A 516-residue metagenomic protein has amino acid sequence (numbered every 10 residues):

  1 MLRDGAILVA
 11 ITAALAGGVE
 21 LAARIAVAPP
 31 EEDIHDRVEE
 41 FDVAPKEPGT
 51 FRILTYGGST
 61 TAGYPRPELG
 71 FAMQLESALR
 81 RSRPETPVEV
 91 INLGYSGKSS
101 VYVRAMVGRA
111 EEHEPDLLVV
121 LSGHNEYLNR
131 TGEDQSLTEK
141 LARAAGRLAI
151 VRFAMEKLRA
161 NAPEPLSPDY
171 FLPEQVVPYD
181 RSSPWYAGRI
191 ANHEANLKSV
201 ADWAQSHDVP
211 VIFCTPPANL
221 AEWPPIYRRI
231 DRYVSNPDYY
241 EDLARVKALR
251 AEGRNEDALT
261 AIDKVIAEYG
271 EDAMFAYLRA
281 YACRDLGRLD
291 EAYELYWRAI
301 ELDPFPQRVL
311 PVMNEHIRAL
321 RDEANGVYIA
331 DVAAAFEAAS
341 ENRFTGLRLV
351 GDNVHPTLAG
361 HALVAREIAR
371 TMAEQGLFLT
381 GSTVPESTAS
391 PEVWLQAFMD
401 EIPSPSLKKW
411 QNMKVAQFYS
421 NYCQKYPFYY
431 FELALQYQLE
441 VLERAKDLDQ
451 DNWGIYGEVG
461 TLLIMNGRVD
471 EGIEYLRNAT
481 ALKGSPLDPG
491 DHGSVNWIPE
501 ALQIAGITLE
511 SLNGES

Functional and structural regions predicted by a protein language model:
A6-L21: Hydrophobic membrane-insertion alpha-helices, especially the h-region of bacterial N-terminal signal peptides
P29-S96, R104-V119, T357: Serine-esterase "nucleophile elbow" of acetyl-processing enzymes
E68, A72, E76, S100-V107 (+6 more regions): Extracytoplasmic/secreted envelope proteins and their assembly/folding machinery, especially bacterial periplasmic
E85, G123-A319, A335-S340, F344-L347 (+4 more regions): Serine-dependent acyl-ester chemistry module
N92-G94, T215-P216, D331-A333: Residue-level recognition of beta-strand->loop/alpha-helix junctions
H207, A324-N325: Helix C-cap/helix->beta junction micro-motif
V211, Y328-I329: Hydrophobic beta-strand scaffold residues
P356-A362: Accessory beta->alpha helical hairpin/"wing" motif in late/C-terminal subdomains of nucleic-acid enzymes
